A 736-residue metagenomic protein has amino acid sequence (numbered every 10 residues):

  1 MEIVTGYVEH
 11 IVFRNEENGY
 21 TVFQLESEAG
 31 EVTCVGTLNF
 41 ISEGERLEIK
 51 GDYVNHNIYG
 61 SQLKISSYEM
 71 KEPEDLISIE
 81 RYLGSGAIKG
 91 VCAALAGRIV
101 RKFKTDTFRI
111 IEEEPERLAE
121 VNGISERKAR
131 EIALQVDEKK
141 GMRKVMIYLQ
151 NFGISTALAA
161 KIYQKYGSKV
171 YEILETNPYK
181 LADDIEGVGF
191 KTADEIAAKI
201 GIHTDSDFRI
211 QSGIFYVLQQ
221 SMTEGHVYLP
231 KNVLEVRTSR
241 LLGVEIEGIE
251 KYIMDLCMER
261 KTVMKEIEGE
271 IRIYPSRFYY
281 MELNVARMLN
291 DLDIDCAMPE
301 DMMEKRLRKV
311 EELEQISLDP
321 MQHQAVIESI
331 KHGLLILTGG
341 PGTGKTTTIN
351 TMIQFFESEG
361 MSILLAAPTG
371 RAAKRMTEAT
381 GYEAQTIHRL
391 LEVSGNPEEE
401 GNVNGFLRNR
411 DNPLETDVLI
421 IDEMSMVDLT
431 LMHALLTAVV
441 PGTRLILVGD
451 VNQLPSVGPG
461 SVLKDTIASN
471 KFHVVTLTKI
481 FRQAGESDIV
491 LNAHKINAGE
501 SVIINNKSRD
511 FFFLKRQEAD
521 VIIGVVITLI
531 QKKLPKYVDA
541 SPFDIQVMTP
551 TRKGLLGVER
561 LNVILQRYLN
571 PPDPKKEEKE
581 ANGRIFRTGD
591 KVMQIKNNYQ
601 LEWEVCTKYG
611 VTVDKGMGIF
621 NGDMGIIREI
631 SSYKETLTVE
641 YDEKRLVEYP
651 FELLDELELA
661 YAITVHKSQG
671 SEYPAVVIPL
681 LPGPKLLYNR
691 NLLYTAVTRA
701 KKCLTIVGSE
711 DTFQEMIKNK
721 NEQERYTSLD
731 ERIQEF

Functional and structural regions predicted by a protein language model:
M1-N15, G51, M624-R628: Structural detector for short beta-strands of small beta-barrel domains
F13-Q24, Y633-T638: Short aromatic-glycine-enriched beta-strand elements
Y20-E26, T33-C34, S42-D52, N57-I271 (+6 more regions): Accessory alpha-helical DNA-binding modules that contact the DNA backbone or grooves
G44-R46, G589, G622: Loop/turn positions that initiate beta-strands
Q150, Q219, M264-Q324, N396: Pre-P-loop entry segment of helicase/translocase ATPase cores
H323-V326, K331-K507: ASCE P-loop NTPase helicase motor core
V451-M617, F736: Conserved helicase motor core of P-loop NTPases
D614, N621-F736: C-terminal accessory regions
